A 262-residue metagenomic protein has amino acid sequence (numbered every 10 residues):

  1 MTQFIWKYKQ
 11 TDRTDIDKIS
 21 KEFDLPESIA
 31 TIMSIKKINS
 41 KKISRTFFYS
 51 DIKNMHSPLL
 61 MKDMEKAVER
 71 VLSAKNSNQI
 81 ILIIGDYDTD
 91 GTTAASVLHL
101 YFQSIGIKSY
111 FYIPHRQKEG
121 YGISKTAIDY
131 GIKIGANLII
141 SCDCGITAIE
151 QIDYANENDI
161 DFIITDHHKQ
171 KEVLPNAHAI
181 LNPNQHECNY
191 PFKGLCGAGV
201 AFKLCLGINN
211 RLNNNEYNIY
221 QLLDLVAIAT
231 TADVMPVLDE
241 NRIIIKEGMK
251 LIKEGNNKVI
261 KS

Functional and structural regions predicted by a protein language model:
M1-S262: Replace "Mg2+/Mn2+-dependent" with "divalent metal-dependent
